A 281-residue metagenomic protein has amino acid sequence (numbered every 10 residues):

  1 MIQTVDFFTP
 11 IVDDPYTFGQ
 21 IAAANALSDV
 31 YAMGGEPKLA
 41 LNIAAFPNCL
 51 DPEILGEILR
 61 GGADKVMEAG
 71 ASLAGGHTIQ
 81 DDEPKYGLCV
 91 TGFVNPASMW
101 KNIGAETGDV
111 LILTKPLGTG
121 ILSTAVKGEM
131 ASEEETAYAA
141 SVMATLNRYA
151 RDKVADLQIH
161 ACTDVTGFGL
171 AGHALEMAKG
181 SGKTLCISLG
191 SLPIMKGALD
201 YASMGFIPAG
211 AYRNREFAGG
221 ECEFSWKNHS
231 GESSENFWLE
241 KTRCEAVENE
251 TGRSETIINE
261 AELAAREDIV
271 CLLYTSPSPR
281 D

Functional and structural regions predicted by a protein language model:
M1-V126, A131-A137, G252: Glycine-rich phosphate/pyrophosphate-binding loop regions near the starts of catalytic domains
D6-F8, T166, R280: Anionic group-transfer/hydrolysis microenvironments
I21-A24, S28, D64, D152 (+3 more regions): Charged/polar positions on well-ordered alpha helices
P47-L50, A137-E267: Active-site-proximal betaalpha loop/short-helix elements that scaffold phosphoryl/nucleotidyl transfer chemistry
I79, M143, D268-L273: Short Gly/Pro-enriched turn/cap motifs at secondary-structure boundaries
Y274-D281: Conserved small/polar residues in nucleotide/adenosyl-binding loops
